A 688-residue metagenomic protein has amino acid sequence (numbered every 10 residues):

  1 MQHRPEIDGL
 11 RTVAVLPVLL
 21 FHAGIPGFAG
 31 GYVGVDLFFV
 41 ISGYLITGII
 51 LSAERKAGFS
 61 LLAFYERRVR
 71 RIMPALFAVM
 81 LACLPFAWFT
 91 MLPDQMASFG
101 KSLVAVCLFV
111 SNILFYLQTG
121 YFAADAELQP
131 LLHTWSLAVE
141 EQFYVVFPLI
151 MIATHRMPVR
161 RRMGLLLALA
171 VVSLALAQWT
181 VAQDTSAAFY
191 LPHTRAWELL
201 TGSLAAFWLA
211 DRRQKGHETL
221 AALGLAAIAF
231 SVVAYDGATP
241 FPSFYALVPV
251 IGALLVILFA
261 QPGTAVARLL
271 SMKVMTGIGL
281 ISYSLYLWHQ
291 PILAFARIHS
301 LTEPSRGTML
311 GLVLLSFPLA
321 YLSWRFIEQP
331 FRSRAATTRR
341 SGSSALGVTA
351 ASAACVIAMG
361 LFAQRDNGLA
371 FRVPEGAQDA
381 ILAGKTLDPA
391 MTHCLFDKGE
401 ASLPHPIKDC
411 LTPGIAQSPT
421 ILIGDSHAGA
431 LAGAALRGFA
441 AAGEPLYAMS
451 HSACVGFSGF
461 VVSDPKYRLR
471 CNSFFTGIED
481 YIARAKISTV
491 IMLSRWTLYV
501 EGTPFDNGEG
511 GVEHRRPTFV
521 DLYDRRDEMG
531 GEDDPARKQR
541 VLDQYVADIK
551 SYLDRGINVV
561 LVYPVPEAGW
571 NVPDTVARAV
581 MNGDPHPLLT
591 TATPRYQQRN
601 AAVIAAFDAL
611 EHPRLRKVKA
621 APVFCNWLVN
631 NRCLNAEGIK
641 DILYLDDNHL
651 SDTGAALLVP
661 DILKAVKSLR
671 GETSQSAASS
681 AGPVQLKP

Functional and structural regions predicted by a protein language model:
M1-R339, V356: Membrane-interface helix/loop caps of multi-pass membrane proteins
G237, S300-L310, F317-P318, R325 (+1 more regions): Extracellular/periplasmic envelope-modification machinery, especially enzymes that add or remove acyl/ester groups on
